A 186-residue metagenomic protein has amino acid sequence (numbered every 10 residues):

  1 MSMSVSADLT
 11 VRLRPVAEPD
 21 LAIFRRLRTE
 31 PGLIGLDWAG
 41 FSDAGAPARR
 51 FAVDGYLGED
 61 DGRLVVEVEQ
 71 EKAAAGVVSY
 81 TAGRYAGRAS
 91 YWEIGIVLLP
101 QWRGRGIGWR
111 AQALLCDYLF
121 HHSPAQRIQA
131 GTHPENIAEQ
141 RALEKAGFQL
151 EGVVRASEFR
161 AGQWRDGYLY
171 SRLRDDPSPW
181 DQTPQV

Functional and structural regions predicted by a protein language model:
M1-P31, R63, E67-V186: Acyl-donor (CoA/ACP) binding surface of acyl/acetyltransferases
G32-V53: Conserved GNAT-fold acetyl-CoA-binding loop/helix
V53-V65: A short helix-loop-beta-strand connector motif used in the catalytic cores of GNAT acetyltransferases and, in some
